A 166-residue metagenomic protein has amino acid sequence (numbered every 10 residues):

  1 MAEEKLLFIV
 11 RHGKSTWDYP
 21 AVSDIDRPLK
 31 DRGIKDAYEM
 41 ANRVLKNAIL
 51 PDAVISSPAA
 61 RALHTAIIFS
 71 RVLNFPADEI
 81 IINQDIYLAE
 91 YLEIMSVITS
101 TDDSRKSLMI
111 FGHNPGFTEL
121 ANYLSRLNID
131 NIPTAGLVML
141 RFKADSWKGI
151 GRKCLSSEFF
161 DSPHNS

Functional and structural regions predicted by a protein language model:
A2-Q84, I129-A135, S166: Active-site-proximal alpha-helix that buttresses catalytic centers in soluble enzyme cores
Y19, T65-A66, L92, E119-N122: Short glycine-/acidic-enriched loop or helix-start segments at secondary-structure transitions that form or flank
V22-I25, I68-R71, M95-I98, Y123-L127 (+1 more regions): Short, glycine/charged-enriched secondary-structure capping and boundary segments
I86-D102: Short phosphate-binding loop-to-helix
T99-M109, K153-P163: A polyampholytic, Gly/Pro-enriched intrinsically disordered region
T101-M109, N114-G136: Non-DNA-binding regulatory cores of transcription-related proteins, predominantly C-terminal effector-binding
L127-E158: Domain-level recognition of soluble alpha/beta enzyme cores, biased toward histidine phosphatases/phosphomutases
